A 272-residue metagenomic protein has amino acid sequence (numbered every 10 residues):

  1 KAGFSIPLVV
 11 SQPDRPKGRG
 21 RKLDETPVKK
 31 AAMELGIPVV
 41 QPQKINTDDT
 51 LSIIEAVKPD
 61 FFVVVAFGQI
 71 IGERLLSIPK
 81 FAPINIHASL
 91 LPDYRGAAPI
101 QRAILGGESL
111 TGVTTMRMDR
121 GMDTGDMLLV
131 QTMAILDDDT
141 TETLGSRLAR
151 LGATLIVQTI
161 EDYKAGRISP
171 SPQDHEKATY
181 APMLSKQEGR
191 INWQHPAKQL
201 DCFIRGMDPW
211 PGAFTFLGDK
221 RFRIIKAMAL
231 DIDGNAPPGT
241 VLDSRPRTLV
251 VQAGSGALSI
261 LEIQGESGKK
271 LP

Functional and structural regions predicted by a protein language model:
K1-G20: N-terminal Rossmann-like dinucleotide-binding module
A2, F61, V65-Y180: Donor/substrate-binding cores of folate-linked one-carbon enzymes
S5, G36, K58, P79-K80: Residue-level detector of structured alpha->beta connecting loops
R15-L35: N-terminal beta-loop-helix "entrance" segment that forms/cooperates in small-molecule cofactor or anionic ligand
T47-K58: Short amphipathic alpha-helix with an adjacent loop that forms part of the alpha/beta core around
Q158-F216: Active-site-lining helix/loop region of Rossmann-like oxidoreductase modules
Q194-P272: An anion-binding loop in the catalytic cleft
